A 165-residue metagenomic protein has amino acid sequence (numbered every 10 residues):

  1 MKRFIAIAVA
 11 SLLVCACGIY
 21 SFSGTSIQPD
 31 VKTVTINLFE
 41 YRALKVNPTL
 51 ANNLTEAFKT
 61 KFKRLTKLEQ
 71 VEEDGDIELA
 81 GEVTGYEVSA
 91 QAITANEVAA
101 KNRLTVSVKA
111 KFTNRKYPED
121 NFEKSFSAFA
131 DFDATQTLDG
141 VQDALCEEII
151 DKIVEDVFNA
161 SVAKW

Functional and structural regions predicted by a protein language model:
M1-C17: Sec-dependent bacterial lipoprotein signal peptides
A6, L13, T25, Q70 (+1 more regions): Residues embedded in well-ordered secondary-structure elements
A16-E56, T60-K67, E72, K116 (+1 more regions): A structural "domain/chain start" motif
E40-N47, Q136-A144: Second-shell loop/turn segments in exported
R64-E69, D76-N121, F129-Q142, D151: Surface-exposed short loop/turn segments
Q142-W165: Compositionally biased, intrinsically disordered linkers/stalks adjacent to structured regions
